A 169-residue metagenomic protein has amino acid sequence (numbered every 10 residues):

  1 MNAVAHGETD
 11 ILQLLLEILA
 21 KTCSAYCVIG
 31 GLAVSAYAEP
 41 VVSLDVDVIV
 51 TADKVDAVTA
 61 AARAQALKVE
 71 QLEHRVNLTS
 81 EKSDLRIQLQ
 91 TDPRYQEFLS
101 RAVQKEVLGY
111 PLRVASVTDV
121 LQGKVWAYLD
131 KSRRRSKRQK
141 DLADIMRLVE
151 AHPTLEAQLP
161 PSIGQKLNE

Functional and structural regions predicted by a protein language model:
M1-E169: Compositionally biased terminal segments of proteins
